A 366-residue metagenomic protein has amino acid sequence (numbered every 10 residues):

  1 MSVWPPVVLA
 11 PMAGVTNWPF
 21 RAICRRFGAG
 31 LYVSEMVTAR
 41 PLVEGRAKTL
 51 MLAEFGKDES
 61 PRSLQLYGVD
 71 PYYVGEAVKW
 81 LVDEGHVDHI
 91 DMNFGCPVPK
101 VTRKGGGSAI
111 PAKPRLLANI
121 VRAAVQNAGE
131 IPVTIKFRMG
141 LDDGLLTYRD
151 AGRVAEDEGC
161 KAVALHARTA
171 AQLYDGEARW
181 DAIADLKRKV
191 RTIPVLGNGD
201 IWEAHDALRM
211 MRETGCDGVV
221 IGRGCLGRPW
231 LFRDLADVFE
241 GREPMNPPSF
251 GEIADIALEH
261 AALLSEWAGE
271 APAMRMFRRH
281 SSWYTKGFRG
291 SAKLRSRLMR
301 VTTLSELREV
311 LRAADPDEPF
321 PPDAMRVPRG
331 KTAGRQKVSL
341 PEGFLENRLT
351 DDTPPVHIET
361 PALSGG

Functional and structural regions predicted by a protein language model:
M1-V8, A13, W18-P19, N119 (+5 more regions): Alpha/beta catalytic cores of nucleotide-metabolism and tRNA/nucleoside-modifying enzymes
M1-V8, R40-S63, C96-G106, Q126-M139: N-terminal small/glycine-rich loop or linker at the start of catalytic domains across soluble metabolic enzymes
P5-T16, P61-V74, I110-P111, I135-Y148: Active-site mouth loops of central-metabolism enzymes
V7-P11, Y32-S34, R62-L66, D88-I90 (+4 more regions): Hydrophobic faces of well-ordered beta-strands that scaffold small-molecule active sites in alpha/beta enzyme cores
M12-E84, D88: Glycine-rich, positively charged N-terminal anion/phosphate-binding segment
M12-G14, V37-A39, Y67-V69, G95-P97 (+4 more regions): Active-site beta-loop-alpha junctions enriched in small/polar residues
G75-G106, I110, P114-P194: Alpha/beta enzyme core
